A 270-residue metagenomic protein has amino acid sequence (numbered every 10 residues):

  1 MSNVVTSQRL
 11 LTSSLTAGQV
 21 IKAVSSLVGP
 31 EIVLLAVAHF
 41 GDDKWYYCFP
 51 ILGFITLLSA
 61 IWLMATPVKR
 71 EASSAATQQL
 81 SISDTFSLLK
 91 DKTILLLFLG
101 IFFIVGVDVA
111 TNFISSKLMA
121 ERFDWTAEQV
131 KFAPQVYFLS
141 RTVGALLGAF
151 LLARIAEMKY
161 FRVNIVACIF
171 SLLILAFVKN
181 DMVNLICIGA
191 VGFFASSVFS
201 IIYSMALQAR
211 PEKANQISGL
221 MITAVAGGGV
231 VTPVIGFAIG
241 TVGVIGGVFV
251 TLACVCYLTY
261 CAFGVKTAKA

Functional and structural regions predicted by a protein language model:
M1-S7, S196-P211: Intracellular juxtamembrane helix-capping segments at the cytosolic ends of symmetry-related transmembrane helices
S13-V68: Helix-loop-helix hairpin linking two adjacent transmembrane segments in secondary transporters
V37, G144-E157, I239-G240: Helix-to-loop junctions at the C-terminal end of transmembrane segments in multipass secondary transporters
S59-P67, F249-A270: Multi-pass alpha-helical transporter architecture, strongest for 12-TM Major Facilitator/SLC carriers used
M64-D84: Flexible cytoplasmic inter-helical loops of multi-pass small-molecule transporters
L89-Q135, T142-A145: Extracytoplasmic gate region of multi-pass secondary transporters
I155-I202: C-terminal transmembrane helical hairpin of 12-TM major facilitator-type secondary transporters
A209-V244: A late C-terminal transmembrane helix in Major Facilitator Superfamily
